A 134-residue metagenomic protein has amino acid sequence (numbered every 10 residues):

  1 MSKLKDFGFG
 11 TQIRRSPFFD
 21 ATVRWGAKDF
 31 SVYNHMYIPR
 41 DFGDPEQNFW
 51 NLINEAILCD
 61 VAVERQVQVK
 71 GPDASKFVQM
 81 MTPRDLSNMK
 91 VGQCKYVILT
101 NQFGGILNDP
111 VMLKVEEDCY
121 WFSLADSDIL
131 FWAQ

Functional and structural regions predicted by a protein language model:
M1-T100, G105: Acidic, proline/glycine-enriched N-terminal capping motif
N108-Q134: Acidic, low-complexity central loop/insert segments
